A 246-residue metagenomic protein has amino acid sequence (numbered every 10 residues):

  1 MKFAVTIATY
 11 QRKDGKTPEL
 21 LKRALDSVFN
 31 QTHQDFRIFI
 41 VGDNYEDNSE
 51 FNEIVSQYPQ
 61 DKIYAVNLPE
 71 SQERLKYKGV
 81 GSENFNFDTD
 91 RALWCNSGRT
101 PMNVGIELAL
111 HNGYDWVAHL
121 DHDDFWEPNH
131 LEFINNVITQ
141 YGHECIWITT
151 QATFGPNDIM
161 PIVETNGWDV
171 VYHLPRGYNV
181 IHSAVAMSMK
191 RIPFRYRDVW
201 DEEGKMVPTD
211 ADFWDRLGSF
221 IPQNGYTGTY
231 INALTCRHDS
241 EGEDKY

Functional and structural regions predicted by a protein language model:
K2-T6, R37, D212: Cell-envelope/extracellular polymer assembly enzymes that use nucleotide-activated donors
L20-D35: Short, acidic, metal-binding catalytic loop of nucleotide-sugar glycosyltransferases
F36-Y45, V66-E70: Short beta-strand/loop segment that forms part of the nucleotide-sugar
F51-N52, P59-Y114: Active-site-proximal specificity loops/subdomain of glycosyltransferases
Y114-F125: Short beta-strand-to-loop acidic/aromatic patch adjacent to the donor-nucleotide binding site
F125-W126, T153: A short, conserved beta-strand element in the Rossmann-like catalytic core that flanks the donor/metal-binding loop
E132-I162: Conserved donor NDP-sugar-binding/catalytic core segment of glycosyltransferases
D169-Y246: Conserved nucleotide-sugar donor-binding catalytic segment
